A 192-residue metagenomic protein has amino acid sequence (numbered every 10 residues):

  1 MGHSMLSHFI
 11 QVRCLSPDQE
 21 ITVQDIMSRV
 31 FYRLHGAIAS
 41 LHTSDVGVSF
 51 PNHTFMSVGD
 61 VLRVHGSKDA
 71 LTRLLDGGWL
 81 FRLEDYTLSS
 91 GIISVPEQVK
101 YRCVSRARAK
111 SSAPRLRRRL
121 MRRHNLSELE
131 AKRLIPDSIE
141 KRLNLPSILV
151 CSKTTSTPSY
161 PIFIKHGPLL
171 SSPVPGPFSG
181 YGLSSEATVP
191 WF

Functional and structural regions predicted by a protein language model:
S4-S49: N-terminal ordered "arm"
C14, G66, S152: Flexible glycine-/small-residue-rich
G47-V58: Short, charge-patterned binding micro-sites
V61: Structured alpha/beta or helical-core interaction and ligand-binding surfaces enriched in interleaved
V64-L71: Helix N-cap motif at beta-to-alpha junctions
L75-R119: Long, charge-dense
A109-I162: Short, hydrophobic/π-rich interface segment
R142-F192: Glycine-rich, aromatic-bearing surface loops/beta-hairpins
